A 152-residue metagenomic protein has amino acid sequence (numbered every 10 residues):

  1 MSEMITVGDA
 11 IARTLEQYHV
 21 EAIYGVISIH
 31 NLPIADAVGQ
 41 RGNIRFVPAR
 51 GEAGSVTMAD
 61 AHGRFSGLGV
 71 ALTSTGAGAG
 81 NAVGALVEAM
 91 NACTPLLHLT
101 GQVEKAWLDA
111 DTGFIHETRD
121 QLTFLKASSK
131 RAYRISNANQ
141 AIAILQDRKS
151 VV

Functional and structural regions predicted by a protein language model:
M1-V152: N-terminal alpha/beta PP-like core and its mobile active-site loop of ThDP/TPP-dependent enzymes
